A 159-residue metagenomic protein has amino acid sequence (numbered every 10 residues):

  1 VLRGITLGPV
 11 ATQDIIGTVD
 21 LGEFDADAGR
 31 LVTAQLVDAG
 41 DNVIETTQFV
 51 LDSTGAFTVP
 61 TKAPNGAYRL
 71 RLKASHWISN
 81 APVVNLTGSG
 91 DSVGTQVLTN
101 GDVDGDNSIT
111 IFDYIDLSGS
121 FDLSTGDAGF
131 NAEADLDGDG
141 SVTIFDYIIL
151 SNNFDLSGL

Functional and structural regions predicted by a protein language model:
V1-P9: Surface beta-loop-beta hairpin patches that serve as ligand-binding interfaces in beta-rich domains
G8-L159: Cellulosome-associated attachment modules in secreted, modular CAZymes
